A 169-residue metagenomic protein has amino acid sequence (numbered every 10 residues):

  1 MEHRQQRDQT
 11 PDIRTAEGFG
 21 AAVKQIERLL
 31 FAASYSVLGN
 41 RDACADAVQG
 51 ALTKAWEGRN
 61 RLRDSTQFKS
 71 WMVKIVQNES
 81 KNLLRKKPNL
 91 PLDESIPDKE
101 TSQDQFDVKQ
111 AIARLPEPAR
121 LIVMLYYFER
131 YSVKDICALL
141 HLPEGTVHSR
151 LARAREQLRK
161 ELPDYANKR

Functional and structural regions predicted by a protein language model:
M1-A32, S36, V108-K109, A113 (+3 more regions): N-terminal module of bacterial RNA polymerase sigma factors
E2-Q5, N82, K87-A113, S132 (+1 more regions): Internal acidic/polar
E27, F31, L52, P116 (+2 more regions): C-terminal flanking helix
A32, D46-T53, E57, T66-N78: Structural recognition of an alpha-helix C-terminal capping motif at a helix-to-coil junction
D42, K134, G145-H148: Residues within helix-turn-helix
E57-R63, K74-D93, R153: Arg/Lys-rich amphipathic alpha helix in sigma70-family domain 2
Q77, K81, L140-D164: DNA-recognition helix of helix-turn-helix
I122-Y126: A short pre-motif secondary-structure segment
